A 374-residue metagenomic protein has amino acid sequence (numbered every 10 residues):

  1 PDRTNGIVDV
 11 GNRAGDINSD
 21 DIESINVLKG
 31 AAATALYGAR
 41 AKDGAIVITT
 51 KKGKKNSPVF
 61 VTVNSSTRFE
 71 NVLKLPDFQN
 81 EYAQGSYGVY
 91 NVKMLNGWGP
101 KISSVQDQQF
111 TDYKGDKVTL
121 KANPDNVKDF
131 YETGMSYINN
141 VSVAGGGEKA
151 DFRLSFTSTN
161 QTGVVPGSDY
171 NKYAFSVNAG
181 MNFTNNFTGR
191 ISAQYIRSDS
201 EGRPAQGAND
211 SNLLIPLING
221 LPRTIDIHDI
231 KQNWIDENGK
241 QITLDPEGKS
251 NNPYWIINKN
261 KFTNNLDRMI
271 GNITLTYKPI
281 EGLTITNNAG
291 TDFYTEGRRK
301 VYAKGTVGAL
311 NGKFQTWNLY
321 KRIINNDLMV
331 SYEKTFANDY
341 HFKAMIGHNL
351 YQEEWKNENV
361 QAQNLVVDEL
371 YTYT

Functional and structural regions predicted by a protein language model:
P1-K29: Short acidic/polar hinge/loop motifs at secondary-structure boundaries that mediate gating or recognition
D2, A31-L36, G53-N56, F69-V72 (+2 more regions): Short beta-strands and strand-coil junctions in structured, solvent-facing domains, enriched
S19, S136, G147-E148, T184 (+2 more regions): Outer-membrane beta-barrel channels and translocator barrels
S24-L28, A45-T49, T62-N64, R190 (+1 more regions): Soluble periplasmic/extracytoplasmic beta-strand elements of cell-envelope proteins
A35, A41-S65, N139-V141: N-terminal periplasmic accessory domains that precede and gate Gram-negative outer-membrane beta-barrel machines
T50, G145-G147, S158, M181 (+2 more regions): Residue-level signature of outer-membrane beta-barrel architecture
N56-A122, G163-Y170, A174-R268, N288-T374: Surface-exposed loop/interface segments of Gram-negative outer-membrane beta-barrel transport/assembly proteins
